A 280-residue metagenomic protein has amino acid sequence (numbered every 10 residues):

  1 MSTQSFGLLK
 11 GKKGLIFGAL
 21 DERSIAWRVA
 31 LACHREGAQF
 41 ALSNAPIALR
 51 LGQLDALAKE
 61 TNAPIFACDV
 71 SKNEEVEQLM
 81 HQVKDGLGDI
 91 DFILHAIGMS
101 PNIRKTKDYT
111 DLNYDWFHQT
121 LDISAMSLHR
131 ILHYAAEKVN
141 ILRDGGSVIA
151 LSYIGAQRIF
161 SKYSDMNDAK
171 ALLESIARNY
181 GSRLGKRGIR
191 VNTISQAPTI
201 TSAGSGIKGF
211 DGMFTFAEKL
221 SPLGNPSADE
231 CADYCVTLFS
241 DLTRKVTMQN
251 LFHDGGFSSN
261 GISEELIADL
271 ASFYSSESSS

Functional and structural regions predicted by a protein language model:
S5-L42: Canonical Rossmann dinucleotide-binding motif of NAD(H)/NADP(H)-dependent dehydrogenases/reductases, specifically
I16, L94, I149, V191-I194 (+3 more regions): Hydrophobic structural elements of the Rossmann-like NAD(P)H-binding subdomain that define the short-chain
G18-L31, G98-H133, K138-K186, Q196-I200 (+2 more regions): Catalytic loop of short-chain dehydrogenase/reductase
E36-L54: Conserved glycine-rich Rossmann-like NAD(P)H-binding loop of the short-chain dehydrogenase/reductase
D55-A56, K186, Q196-S221, N260-S280: A glycine/serine/threonine-rich, flexible loop-to-helix segment that serves as the NAD(P) cofactor-binding "lid"
A58-E74: Rossmann-fold cofactor-recognition segment
S71-G86: Conserved Rossmann-fold cofactor-binding substructure of NAD(P)-dependent oxidoreductases
M126, T193, D211-V246, L251-G255 (+1 more regions): C-terminal helical subdomain
